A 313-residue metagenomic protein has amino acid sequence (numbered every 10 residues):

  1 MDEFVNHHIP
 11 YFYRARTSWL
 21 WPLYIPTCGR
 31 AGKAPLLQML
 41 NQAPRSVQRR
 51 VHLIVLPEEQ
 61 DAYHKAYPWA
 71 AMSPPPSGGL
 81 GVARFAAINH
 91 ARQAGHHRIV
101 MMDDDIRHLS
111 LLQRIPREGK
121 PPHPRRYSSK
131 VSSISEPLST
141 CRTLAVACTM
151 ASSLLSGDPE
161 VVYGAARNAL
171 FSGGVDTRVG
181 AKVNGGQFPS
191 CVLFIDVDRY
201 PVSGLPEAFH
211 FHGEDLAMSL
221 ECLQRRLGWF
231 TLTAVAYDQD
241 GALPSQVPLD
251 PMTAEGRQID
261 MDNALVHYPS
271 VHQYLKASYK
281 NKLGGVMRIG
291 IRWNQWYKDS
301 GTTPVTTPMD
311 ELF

Functional and structural regions predicted by a protein language model:
M1-P22, R30-A31, A208-F313: C-terminal catalytic/acceptor-binding lobe
D2-Y13, L20-S46, E59-A66: Short, well-formed alpha-helical segments that are part of the catalytic scaffolds of diverse glycosyltransferases
I25-T27, V55-P57, R167, T233: Short beta-strand/turn micro-motifs composed of small residues that flank or help shape donor/cofactor-binding pockets
Q42-H52, Y67-S73, T149, S153-Y163 (+2 more regions): Structural alpha-beta junctions
I54-M102, R107-Y127: Active-site-proximal specificity loops/subdomain of glycosyltransferases
A62-H64, H108-L111, F171-V175, D238-A242: Short catalytic/ligand-binding loop motif for oxyanion handling, primarily in non-cytosolic enzymes, centered on
R98-D103, V162-A166, W229-T233: A structural signal for short, well-ordered beta-strand segments and their strand-loop junctions that often border
L109-L216, Q224: Conserved catalytic core of nucleotide-sugar-dependent glycosyltransferases
